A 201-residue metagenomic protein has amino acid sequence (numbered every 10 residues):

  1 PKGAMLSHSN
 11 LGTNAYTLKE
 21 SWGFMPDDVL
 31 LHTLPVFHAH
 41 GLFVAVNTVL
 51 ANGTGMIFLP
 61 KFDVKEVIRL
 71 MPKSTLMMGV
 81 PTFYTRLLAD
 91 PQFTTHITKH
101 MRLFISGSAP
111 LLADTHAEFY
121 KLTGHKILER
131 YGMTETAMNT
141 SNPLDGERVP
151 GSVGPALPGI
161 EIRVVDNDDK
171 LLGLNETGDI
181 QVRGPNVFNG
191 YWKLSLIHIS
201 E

Functional and structural regions predicted by a protein language model:
P1-T13: Conserved AMP-binding A3 loop
G3-M5, H32, T54-K61, L128: Short beta-strand->loop structural element characteristic of the AMP-binding/adenylate-forming
G12-V29, F37-L76, D90-Q92, E161: Conserved AMP-binding/adenylation subdomain of ANL enzymes
A51, S74-G79, L88-R148, E161 (+1 more regions): Gly/Ser/Thr-rich phosphate-binding loop
R163-Q181: Conserved beta-loop-beta connector loops within the AMP-binding
N189-L194: Cytochrome P450 core scaffold surrounding the K-helix E-X-X-R motif and the conserved "meander" helix-loop region
I197-E201: Conserved small/polar residues in nucleotide/adenosyl-binding loops
